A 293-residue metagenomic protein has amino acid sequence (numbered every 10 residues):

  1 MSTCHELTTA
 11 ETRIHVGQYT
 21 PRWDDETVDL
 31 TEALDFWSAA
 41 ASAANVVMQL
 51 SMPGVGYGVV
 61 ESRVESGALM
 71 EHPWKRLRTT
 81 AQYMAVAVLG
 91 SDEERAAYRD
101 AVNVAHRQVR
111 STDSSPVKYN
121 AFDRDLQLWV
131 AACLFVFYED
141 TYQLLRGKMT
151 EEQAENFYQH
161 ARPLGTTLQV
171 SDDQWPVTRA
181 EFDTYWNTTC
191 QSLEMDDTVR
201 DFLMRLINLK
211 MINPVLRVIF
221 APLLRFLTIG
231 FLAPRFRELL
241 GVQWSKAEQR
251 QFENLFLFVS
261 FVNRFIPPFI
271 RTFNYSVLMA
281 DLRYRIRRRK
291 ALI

Functional and structural regions predicted by a protein language model:
M1-I293: Mature, function-bearing regions of proteins
